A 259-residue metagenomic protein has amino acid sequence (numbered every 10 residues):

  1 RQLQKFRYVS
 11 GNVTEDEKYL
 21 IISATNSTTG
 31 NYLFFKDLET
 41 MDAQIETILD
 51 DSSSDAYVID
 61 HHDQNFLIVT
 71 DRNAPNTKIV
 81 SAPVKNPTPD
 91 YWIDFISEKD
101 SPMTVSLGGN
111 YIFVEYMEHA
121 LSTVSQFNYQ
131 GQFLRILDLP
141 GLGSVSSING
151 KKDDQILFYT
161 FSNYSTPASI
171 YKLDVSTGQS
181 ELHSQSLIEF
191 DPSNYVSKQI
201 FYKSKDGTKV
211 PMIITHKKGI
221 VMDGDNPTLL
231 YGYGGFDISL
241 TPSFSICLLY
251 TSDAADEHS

Functional and structural regions predicted by a protein language model:
R1-N226, F236-L249: Peripheral, non-catalytic segments that deliver or gate enzyme domains
G234-D237, D256: A broad detector of the eukaryotic-type serine/threonine protein kinase catalytic domain
Y250-S259: Single conserved hydrophobic/aromatic residue that forms the stacking wall/gate of nucleotide- or nucleobase-binding
